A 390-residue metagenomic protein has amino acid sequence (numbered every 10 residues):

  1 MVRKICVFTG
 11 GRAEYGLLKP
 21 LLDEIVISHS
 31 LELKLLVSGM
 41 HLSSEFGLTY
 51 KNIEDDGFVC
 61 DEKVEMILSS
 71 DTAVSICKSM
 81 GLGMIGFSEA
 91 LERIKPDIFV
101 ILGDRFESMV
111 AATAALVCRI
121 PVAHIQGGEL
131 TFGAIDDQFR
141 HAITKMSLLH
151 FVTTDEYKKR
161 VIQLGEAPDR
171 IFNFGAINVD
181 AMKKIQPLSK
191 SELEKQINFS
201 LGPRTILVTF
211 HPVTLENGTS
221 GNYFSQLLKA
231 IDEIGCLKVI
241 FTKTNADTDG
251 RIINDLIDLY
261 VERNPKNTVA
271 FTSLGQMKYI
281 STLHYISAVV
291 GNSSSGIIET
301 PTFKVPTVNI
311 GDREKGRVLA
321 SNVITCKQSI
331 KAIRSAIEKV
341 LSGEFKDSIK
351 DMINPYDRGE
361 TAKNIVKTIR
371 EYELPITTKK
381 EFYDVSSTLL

Functional and structural regions predicted by a protein language model:
K4, F8-G11, G16-V26, M66-P168: Active-site and donor-binding regions of nucleotide-sugar-utilizing enzymes
F8-T9, L42-S44, S147-N222: A nucleotide-sugar donor-handling region in carbohydrate enzymes
E32-I76: Conserved nucleotide-sugar phosphate-binding/catalytic loop shared by glycosyltransferases and other
K34-G39, H150, I240-T244: Short internal beta-strands
I53, L188-Y285: Donor-nucleotide binding loops and adjacent catalytic segments primarily of GT-B fold Leloir glycosyltransferases
I101-L102, H150, G275-S321: A donor-sugar binding/catalytic signature common to diverse glycosyltransferases and related nucleotide-sugar
K315-V340, S348-A362: Change "using UDP/GDP/dTDP sugars" to "using nucleotide sugars
S342-L390: C-terminal amphipathic helix plus adjacent low-complexity, charged tail appended to glycosyltransferase catalytic
